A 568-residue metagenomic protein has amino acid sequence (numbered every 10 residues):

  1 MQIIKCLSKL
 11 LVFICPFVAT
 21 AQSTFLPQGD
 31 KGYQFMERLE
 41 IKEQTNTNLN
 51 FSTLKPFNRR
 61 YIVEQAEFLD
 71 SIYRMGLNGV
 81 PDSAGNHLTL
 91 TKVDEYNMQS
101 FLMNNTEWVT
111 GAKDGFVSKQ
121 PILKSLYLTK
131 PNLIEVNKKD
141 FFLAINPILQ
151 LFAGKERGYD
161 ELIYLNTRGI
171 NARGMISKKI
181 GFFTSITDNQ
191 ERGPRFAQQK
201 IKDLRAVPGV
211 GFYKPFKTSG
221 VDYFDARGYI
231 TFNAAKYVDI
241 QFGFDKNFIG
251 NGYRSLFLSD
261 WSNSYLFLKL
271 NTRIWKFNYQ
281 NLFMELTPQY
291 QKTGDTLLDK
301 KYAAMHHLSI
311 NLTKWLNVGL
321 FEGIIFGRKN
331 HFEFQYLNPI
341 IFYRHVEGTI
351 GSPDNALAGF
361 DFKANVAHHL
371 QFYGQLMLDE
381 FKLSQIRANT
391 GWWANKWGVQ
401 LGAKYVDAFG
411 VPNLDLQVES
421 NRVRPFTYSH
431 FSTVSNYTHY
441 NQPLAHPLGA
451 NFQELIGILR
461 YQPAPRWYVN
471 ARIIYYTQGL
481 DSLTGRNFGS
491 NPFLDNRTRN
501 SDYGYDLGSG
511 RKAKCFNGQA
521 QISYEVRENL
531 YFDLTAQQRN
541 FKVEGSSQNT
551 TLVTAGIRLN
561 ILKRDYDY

Functional and structural regions predicted by a protein language model:
M1-T24: Bacterial Sec-dependent N-terminal signal peptides
S8-P16, L39, D114-I122, G250 (+1 more regions): Short, charged, low-hydrophobicity "junction" segments
S23-E40: Short N-terminal segments immediately surrounding and downstream of signal-peptide cleavage
P27-D30, T45-T53, N58-R60, Q65-N317 (+7 more regions): Outer-membrane beta-barrel channel domains
M36, R227, I456: Generic structural marker for isolated residues within well-ordered, non-membrane alpha-helices of soluble domains
M36-L39, V238-D245, Y373, M377 (+1 more regions): Active-site-adjacent bridging/hinge elements
Y223, L316-I324, K329-Y568: Exposed, low-structure sequence patches enriched in small/polar residues
